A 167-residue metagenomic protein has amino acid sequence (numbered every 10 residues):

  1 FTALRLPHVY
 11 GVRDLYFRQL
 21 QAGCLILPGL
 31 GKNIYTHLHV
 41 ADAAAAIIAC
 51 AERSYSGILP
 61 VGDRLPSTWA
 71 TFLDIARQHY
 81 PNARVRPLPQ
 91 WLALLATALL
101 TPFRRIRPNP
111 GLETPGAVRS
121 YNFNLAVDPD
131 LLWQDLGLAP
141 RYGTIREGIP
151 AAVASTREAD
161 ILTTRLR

Functional and structural regions predicted by a protein language model:
F1-A3, I26-P28, P60: Conserved active-site beta-strand element of glycosyltransferases/polysaccharide synthases
F1-V12: Conserved beta-loop-beta element that borders a ligand/cofactor-binding pocket
G11, G29-A51, G57-P60: Substrate-positioning beta->alpha
Y16-T36, R84-N124: Alpha-helical membrane-targeting segments
G29-N33, L59-S67, R77-H79, Y121 (+1 more regions): Glycine-rich Rossmann NAD(P)(H)-binding loop
Y35-A41, S67, V127, G143: Residue-level signal for the nucleotide or nucleotide-sugar donor/cofactor binding architecture
A46-L112, P129, P150-R167: Mid/C-terminal beta-alpha module of Rossmann-like enzyme folds, strongest in SDR-family dehydrogenases/epimerases
P108-T156: Short linear elements at protein peripheries
